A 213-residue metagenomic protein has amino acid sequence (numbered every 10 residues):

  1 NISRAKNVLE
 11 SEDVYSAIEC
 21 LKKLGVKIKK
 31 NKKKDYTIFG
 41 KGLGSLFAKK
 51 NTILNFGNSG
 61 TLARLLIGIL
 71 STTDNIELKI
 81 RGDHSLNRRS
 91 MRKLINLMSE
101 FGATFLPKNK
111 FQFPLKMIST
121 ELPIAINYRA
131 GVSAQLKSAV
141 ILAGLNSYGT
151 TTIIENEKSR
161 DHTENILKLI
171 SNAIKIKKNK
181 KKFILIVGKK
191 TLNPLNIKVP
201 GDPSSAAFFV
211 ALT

Functional and structural regions predicted by a protein language model:
N1-T213: Structural preference for solvent-exposed beta-strand-turn elements and adjacent flexible terminal/loop segments within
